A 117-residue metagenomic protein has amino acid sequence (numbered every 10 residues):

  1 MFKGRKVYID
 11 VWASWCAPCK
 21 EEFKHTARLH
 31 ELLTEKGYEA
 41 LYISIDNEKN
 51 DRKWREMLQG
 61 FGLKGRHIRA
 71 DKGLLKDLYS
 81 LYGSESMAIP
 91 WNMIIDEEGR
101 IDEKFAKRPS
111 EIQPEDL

Functional and structural regions predicted by a protein language model:
M1-K3, E35, S86-M87: A generic fold-level signal
M1-V7, L81: A short beta-strand-turn-helix
K3, V11-R28: Conserved redox-active cysteine motifs that mediate thiol-disulfide chemistry, especially di-cysteine Cys-X(1-2)-Cys
D10, A40-S44, R69: Short beta-strand segments
A13-A17, N47-K49, P109: Solvent-exposed loop/turn segments at secondary-structure junctions within structured extracellular/periplasmic domains
E21-F61, L74-Y79: Structural microenvironment flanking redox-active thiols in thiol-disulfide oxidoreductases
L63, A70-L117: Thiol/disulfide oxidoreductase modules built on the thioredoxin-like
